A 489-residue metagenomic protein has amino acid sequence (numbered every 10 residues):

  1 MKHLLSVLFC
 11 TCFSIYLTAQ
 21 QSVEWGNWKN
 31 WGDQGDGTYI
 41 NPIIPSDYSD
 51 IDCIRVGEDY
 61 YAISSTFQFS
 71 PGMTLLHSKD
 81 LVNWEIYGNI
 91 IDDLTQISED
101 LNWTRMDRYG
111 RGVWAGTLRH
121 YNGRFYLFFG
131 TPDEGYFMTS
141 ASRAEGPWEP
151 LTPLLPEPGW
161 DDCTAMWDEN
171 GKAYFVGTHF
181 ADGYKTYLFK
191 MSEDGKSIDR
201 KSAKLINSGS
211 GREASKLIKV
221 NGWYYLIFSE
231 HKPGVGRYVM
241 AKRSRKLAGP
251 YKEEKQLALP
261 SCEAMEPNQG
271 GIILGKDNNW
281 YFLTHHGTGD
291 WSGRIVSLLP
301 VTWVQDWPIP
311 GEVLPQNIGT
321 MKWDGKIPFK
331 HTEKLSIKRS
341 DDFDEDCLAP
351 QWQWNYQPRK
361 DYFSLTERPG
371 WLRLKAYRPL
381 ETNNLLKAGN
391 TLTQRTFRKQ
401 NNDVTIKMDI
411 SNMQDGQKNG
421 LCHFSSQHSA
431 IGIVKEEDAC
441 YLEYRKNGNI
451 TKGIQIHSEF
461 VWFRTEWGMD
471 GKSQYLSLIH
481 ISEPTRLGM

Functional and structural regions predicted by a protein language model:
M1-Q21: Bacterial Sec-dependent N-terminal signal peptides
A19-S482, R486: Carbohydrate-active catalytic/glycan-binding domains of CAZyme proteins, especially the secreted or lumenal ectodomains
